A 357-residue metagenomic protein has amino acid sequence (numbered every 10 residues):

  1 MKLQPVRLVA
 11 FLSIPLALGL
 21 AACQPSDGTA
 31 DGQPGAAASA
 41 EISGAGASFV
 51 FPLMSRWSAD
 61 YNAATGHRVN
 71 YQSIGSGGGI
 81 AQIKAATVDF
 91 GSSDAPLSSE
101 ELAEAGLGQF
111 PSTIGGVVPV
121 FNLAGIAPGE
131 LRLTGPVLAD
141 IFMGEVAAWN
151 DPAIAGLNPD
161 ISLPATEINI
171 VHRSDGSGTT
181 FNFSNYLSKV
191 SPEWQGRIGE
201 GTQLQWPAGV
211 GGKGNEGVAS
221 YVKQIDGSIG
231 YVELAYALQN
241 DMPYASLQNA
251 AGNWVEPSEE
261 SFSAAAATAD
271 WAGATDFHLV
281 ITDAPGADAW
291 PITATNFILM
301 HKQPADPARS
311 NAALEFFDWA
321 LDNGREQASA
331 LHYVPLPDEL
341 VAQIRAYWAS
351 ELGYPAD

Functional and structural regions predicted by a protein language model:
M1-F11: Bacterial N-terminal signal peptides that target proteins for export
V9-G19: Bacterial N-terminal signal peptides
C23-D357: Flexible loop/hinge segments at secondary-structure junctions
